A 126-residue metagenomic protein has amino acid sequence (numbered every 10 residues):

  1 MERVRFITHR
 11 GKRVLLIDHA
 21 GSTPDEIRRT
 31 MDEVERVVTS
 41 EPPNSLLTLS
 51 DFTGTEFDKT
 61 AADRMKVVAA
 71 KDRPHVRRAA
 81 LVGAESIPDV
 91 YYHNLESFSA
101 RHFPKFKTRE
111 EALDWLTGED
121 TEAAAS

Functional and structural regions predicted by a protein language model:
M1-S126: Amphipathic, Lys/Arg-enriched alpha-helical "gate/interface" segment within cytosolic domains that mediates
